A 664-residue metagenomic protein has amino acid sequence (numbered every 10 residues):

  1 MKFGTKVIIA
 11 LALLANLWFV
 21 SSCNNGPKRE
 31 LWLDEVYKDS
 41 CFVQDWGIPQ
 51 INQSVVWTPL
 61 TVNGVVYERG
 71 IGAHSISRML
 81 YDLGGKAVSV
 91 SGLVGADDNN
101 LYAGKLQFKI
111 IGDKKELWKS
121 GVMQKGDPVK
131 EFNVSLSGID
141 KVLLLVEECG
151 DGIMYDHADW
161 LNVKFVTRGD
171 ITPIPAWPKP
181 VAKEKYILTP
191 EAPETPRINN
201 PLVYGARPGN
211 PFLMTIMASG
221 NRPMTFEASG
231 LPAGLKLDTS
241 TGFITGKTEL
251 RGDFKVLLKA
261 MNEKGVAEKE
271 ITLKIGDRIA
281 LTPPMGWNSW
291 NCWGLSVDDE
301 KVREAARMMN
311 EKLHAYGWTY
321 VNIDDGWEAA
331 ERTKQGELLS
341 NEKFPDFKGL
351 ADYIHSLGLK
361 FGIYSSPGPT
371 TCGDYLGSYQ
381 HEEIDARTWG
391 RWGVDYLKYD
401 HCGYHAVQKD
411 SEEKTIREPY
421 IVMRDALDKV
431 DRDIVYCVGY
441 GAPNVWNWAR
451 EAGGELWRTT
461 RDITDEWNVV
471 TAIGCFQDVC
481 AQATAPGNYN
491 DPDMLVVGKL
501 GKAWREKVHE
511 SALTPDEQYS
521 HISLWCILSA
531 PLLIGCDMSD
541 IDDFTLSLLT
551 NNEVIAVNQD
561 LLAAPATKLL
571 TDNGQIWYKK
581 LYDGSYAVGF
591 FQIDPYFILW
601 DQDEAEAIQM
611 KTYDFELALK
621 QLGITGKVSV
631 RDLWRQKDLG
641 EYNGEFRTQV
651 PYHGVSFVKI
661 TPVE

Functional and structural regions predicted by a protein language model:
G26-L188: Gly-Asp-aromatic-enriched flexible segments
P196-N221: Solvent-exposed, low-complexity, repeat-rich "mucin-like" stalks and linkers
I216, G252-K264: A short beta-strand micro-motif common to beta-rich folds, especially ectodomain repeats
A233-L250: Strand-loop-strand motifs at the edges of beta-sheets in extracellular beta-sandwich domains
N291, A305-E412: Aromatic-lined carbohydrate-binding/catalytic grooves of carbohydrate-active enzymes
I384, D433-D537: Glycan-recognition surfaces
Y519, W525-L528, L533-G535, L570-I624 (+1 more regions): Carbohydrate-binding surface patches
E641-E664: C-terminal beta-strand-rich structural cap/linker in extracellular carbohydrate-active enzymes
